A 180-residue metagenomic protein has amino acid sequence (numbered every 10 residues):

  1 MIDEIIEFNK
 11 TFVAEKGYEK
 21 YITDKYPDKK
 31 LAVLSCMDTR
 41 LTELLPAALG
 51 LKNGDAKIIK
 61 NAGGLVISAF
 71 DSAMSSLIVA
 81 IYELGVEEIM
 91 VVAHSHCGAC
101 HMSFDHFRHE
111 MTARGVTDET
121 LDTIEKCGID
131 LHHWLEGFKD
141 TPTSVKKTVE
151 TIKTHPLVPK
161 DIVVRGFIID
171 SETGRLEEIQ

Functional and structural regions predicted by a protein language model:
M1-K29, G64-S72, I81-L84, A99-Q180: Divalent-metal-activated hydrolytic enzyme cores
Y26-R40: N-terminal low-complexity or amphipathic/hydrophobic leaders
K30-V33, A56-K57, E87-M90, R165-G166: Structural motif
L34-C36, K60, V92-H94, F167-D170: Short beta-strand segments
D38-R40, S95-A99: Gly/Ser/Thr-rich loops at beta-strand to alpha-helix junctions that form or flank small-molecule/cofactor-binding
P46-L51: Short Gly/aromatic-enriched secondary-structure transition segments
K57-L65: A short, structured active-site edge motif that brings together acidic residues
Y82-H94: Ordered, amphipathic secondary-structure segments that act as subunit-interaction surfaces in large macromolecular
